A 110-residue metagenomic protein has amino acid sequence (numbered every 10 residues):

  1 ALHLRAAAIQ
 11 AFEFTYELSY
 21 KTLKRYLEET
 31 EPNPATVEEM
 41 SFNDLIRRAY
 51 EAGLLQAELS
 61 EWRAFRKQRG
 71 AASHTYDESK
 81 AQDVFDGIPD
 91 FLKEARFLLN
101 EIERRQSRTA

Functional and structural regions predicted by a protein language model:
A1-A110: Solvent-exposed interaction patches of small proteins and small membrane subunits
